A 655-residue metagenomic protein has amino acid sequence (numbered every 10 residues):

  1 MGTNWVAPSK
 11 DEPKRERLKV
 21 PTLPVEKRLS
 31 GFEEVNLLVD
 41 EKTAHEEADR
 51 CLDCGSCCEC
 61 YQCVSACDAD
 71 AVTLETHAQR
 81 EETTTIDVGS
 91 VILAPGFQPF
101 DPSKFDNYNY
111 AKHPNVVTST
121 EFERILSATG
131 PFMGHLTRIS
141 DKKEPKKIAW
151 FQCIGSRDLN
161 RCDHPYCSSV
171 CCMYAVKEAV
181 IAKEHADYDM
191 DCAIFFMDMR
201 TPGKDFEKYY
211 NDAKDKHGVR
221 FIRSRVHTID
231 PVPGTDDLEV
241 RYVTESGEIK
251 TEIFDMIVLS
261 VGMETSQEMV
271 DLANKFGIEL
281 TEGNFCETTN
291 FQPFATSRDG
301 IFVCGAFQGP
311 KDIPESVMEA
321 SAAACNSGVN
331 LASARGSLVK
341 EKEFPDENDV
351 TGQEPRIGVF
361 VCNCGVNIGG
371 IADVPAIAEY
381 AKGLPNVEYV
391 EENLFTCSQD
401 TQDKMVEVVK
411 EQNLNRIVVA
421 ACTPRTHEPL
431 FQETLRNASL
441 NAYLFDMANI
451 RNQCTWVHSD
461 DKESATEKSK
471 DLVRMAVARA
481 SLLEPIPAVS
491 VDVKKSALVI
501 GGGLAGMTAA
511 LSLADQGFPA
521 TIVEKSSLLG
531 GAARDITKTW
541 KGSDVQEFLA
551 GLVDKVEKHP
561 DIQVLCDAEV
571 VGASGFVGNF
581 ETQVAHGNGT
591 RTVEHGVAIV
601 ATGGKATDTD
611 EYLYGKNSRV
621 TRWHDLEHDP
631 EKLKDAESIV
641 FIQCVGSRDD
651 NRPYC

Functional and structural regions predicted by a protein language model:
M1-C655: Residues forming the flavin
